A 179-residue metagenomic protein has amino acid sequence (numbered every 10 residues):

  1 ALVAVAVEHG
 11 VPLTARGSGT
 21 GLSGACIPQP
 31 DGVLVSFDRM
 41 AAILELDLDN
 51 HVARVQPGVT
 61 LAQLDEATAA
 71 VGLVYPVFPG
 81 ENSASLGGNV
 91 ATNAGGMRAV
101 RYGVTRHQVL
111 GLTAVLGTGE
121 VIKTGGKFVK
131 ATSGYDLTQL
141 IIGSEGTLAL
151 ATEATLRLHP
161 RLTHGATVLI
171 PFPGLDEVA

Functional and structural regions predicted by a protein language model:
A1-M40, V55, Y75: Glycine-rich N-terminal segment of FAD-binding domains in flavoprotein oxidoreductases, spanning the beta-loop-helix
D31-V33, H51, L148: A generic secondary-structure signal marking the coil-to-beta-strand transition
A42-L46, A53-A179: FAD-binding subdomain of flavoenzyme oxidoreductases
